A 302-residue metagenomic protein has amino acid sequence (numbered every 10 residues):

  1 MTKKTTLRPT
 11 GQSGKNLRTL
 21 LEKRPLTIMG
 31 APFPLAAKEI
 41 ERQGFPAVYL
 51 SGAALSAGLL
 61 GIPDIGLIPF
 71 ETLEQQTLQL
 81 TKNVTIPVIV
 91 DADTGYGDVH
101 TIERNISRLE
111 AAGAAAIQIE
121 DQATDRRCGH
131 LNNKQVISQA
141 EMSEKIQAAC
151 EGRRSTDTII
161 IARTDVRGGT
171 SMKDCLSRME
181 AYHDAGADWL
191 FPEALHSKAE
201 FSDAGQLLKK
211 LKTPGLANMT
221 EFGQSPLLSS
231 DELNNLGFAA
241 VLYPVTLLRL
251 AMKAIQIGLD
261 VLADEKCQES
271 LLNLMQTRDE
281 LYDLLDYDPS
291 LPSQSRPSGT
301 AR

Functional and structural regions predicted by a protein language model:
K3-M219, G223-A239, L250-K253, I257-D260 (+1 more regions): Alpha/beta enzyme core
A239-R302: Conserved alpha/beta catalytic core and glycan-binding cleft of carbohydrate-active enzymes
